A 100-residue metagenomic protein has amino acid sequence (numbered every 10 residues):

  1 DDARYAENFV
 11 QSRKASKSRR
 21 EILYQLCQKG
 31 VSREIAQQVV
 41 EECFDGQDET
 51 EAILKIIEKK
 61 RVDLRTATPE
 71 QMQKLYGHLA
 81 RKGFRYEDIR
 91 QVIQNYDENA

Functional and structural regions predicted by a protein language model:
D1-A100: An alpha-helical, amphipathic repeat domain used for nucleic-acid recognition, typified by the mTERF helical solenoid
